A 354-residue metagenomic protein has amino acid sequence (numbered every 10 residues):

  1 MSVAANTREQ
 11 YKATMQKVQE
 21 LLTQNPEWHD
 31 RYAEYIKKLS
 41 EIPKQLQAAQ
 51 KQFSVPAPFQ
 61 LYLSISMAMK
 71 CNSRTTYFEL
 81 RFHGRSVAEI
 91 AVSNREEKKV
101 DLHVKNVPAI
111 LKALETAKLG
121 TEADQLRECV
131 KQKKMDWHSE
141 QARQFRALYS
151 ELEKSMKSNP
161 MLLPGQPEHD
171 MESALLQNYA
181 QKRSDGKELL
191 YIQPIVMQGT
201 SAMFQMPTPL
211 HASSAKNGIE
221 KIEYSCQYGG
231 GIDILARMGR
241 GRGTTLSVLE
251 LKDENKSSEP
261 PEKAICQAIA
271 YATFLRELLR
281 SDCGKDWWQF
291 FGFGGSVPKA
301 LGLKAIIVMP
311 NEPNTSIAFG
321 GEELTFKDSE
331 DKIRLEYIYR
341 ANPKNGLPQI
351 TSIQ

Functional and structural regions predicted by a protein language model:
M1-Q354: Charged, terminal alpha-helix-loop-beta segments that serve as non-catalytic nucleic-acid engagement and/or assembly
